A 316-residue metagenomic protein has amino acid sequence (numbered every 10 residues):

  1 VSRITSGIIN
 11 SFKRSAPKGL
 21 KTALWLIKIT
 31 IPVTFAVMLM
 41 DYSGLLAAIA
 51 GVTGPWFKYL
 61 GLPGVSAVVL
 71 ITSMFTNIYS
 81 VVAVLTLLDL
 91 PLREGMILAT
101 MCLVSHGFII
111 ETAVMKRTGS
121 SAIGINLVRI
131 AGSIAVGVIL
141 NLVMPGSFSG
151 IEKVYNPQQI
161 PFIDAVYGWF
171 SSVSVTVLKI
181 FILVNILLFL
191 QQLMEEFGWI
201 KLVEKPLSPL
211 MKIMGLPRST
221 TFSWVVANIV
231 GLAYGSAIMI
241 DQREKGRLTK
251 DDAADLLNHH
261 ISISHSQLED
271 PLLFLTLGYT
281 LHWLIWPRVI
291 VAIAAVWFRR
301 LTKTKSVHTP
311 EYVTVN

Functional and structural regions predicted by a protein language model:
V1-W56, I130-M211, I290, S306-N316: Selected transmembrane alpha-helices and immediately adjacent juxtamembrane segments of polytopic inner-membrane
F12, Y79-M101, L127-I139, Q159-V166 (+4 more regions): Alpha-helical membrane-embedding segments and immediately adjacent membrane-interface amphipathic helices
I27-K28, L70-I71, G95-A99, N126-L127 (+3 more regions): Hydrophobic alpha-helical transmembrane segments
A36-A47, S80-L85, E195, Q267-T276 (+1 more regions): Juxtamembrane "helix exit" motif at the C-terminal ends of alpha-helical transmembrane segments in multi-pass membrane
M38-A48, A67-V81, G119-I130, S171 (+3 more regions): Hydrophobic alpha-helical transmembrane segments
P63-S120, M214-F274: Alpha-helical membrane segments and immediately flanking helix-loop junctions that form or couple to the substrate/ion
S73-T86, S121-V128, S149-P157, L178-N185 (+3 more regions): Juxtamembrane/interfacial segments around transmembrane helices
S105-I160, L268-E269, F274-S306: Transmembrane helix-loop-helix hairpins in multi-pass inner-membrane proteins
